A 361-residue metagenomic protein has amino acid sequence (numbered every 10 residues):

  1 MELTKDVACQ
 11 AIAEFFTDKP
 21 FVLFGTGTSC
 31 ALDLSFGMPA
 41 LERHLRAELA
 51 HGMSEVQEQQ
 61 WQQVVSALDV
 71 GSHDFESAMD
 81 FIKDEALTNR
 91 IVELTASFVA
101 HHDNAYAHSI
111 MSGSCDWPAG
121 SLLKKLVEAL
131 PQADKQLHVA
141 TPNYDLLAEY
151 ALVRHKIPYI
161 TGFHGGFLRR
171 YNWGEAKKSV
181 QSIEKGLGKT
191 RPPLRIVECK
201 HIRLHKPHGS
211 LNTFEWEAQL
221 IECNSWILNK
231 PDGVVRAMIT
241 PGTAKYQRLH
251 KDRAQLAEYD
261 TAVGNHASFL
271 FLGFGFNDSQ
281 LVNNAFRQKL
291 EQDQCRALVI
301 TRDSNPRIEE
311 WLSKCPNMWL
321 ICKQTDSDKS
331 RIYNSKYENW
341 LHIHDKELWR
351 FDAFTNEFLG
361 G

Functional and structural regions predicted by a protein language model:
M1-F24, T28-L32, Y246, H250-G361: SIR2/sirtuin-family catalytic core signature
M1-T161, F214: Gly/serine-rich nucleotide phosphate-binding loop at the start of the catalytic core of nucleotide/ADP-ribose-handling
L3-V7, D116-K124, Q181-R191, A244-E258: A Trp-anchored, charged/polar loop motif used as the substrate-binding/catalytic surface of acyl/ester-handling
H51-Q57, G166-Q181, A297-E310: Short, flexible loop segments at boundaries between secondary-structure elements
Q63-S77, I82, P131-R236: Extended, H/D-rich, highly charged conserved domains that either
I91-A105, S114-C115, G162-F163, V197 (+2 more regions): Short low-complexity stretches enriched in small and charged residues
S109-C115, G242-R248, F269: Surface-exposed cleft-lining segments at the edges of enzyme active sites
E215-G264: Acidic, metal/cofactor-coordinating or nucleic-acid-engaging core segments within structured domains
